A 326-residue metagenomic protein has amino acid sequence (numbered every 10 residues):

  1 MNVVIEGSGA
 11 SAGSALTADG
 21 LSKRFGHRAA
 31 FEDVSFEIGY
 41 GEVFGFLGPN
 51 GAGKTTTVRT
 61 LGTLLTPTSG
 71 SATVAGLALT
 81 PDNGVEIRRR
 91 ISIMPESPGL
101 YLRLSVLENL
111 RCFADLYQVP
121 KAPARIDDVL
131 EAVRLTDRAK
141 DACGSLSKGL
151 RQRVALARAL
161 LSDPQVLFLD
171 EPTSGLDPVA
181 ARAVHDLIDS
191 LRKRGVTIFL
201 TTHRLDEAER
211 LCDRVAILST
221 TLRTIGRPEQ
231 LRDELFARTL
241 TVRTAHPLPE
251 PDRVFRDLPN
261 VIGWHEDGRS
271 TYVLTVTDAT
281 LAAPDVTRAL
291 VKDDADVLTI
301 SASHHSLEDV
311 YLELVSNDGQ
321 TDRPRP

Functional and structural regions predicted by a protein language model:
N2-E6, T277-P326: C-terminal coupling/interaction segments
S8-S11: Intrinsically disordered, low-complexity terminal tails and inter-domain linkers enriched for S/T/G/P/D/E
G13-A18, K23-S219: ABC transporter nucleotide-binding domains
T80, V119, A245-P247, A279 (+1 more regions): Short beta->alpha junction loops/turns
H185-T277: ABC transporter nucleotide-binding domain
